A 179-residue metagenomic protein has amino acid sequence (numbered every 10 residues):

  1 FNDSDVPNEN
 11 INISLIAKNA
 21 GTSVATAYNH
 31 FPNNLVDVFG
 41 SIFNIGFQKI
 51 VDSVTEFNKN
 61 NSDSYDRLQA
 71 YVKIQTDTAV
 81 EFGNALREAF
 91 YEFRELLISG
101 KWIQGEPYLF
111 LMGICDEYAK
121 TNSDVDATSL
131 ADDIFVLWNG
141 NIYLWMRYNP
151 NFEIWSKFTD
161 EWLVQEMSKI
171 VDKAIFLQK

Functional and structural regions predicted by a protein language model:
F1-S4, G46, Q75: Short hydrophobic clusters on alpha-helical segments that form packing/core surfaces in small helical domains
D3-S4, K49, S53-N60, L137-Y148: Solvent-exposed, amphipathic alpha-helical segments
V6-D37, S41: Helix-turn-helix
I13, F43-V51: Short, basic, alpha-helical segments at the C-terminal edge of helix-turn-helix-like DNA-binding modules
V51, T55, L96-D124, T128-D133 (+1 more regions): Amphipathic alpha-helical packing segments from all-alpha helical-bundle domains
V54-E81, I134: Hydrophobic alpha-helical connector segments
T76-W102, G113, Y143-Y148: Amphipathic alpha-helical segments used for helix-helix packing
R87-Y91, A119-S168, Q178-K179: Hydrophobic/aromatic-rich alpha-helical bundle segments in the mid-to-C-terminal region
